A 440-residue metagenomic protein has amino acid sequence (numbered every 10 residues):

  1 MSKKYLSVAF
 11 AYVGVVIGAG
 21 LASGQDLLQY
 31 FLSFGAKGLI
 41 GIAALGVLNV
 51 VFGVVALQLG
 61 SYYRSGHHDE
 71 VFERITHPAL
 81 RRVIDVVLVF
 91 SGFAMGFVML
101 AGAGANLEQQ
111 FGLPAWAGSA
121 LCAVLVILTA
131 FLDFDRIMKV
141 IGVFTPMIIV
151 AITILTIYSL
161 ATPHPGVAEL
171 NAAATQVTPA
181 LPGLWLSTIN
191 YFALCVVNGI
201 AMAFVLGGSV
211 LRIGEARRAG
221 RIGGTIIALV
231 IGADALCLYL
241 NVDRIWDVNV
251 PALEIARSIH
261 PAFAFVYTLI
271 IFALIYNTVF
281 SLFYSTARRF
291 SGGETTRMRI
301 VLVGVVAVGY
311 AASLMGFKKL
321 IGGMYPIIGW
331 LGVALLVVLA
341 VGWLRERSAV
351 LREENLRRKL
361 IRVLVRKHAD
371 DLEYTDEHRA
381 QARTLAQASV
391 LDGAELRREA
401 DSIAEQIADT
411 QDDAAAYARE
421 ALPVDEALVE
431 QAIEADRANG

Functional and structural regions predicted by a protein language model:
M1-S23, L181-I189, R358, R362 (+1 more regions): Membrane-interface "cap" regions at the ends of multi-pass membrane proteins
K3, S33-G38, Y63-S91, Q109-A115 (+3 more regions): Transmembrane-helix boundary/entry motifs in multi-pass membrane transporters
K3-A22, G41, L88-G92, G96 (+5 more regions): Hydrophobic, membrane-embedded alpha-helices of multi-pass small-molecule transporters
Y5-V13, I40-V47, V83-F93, Q109-D133 (+5 more regions): Transmembrane alpha-helical segments of multi-pass small-molecule transport proteins
Q29-L32, Q58-Y63, V98-Q110, A123-F144 (+2 more regions): Membrane-water interface regions at transmembrane-helix termini and the short interhelical loops of multi-pass membrane
A44-D69, C237, N241: Juxtamembrane transmembrane-helix boundary signature
V126, I148-A174, L336-N355: Hydrophobic alpha-helical segments and their helix-loop junctions in multi-pass secondary transporters
Q176-V177, L238-P261: Membrane-interface interhelical connector segments
